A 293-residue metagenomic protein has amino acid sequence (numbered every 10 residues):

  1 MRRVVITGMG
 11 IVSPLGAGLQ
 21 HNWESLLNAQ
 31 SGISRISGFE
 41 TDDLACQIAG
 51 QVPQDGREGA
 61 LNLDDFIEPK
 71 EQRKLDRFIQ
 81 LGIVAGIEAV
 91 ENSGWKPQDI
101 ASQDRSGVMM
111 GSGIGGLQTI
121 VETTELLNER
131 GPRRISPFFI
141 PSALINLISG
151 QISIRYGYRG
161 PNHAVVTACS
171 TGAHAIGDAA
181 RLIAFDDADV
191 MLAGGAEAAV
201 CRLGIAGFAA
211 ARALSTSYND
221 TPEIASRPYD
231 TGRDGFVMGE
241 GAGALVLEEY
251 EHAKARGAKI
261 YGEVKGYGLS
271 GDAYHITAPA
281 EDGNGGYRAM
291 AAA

Functional and structural regions predicted by a protein language model:
M1, S37, N92-M109, E122-P137 (+5 more regions): Structural signature of cysteine-dependent C-C bond-forming condensing enzymes
R3-T7, S34-R35, A45, T221-A292: Condensing-enzyme catalytic core mediating Claisen C-C bond formation in acyl metabolism
I6, W23, L27-T167, A196-G207: Conserved beta-ketoacyl condensing-enzyme motif
G8, G172: Conserved G/P- and acidic residue-centered "switch" motifs that form tight phosphate/ATP-binding loops in soluble
M9-G16: Short polar catalytic/cofactor-binding loops
G10, M109-S112, V166, M191-E197 (+3 more regions): Short beta-strand segments
G82-S93, I148, A175, E248-Y250 (+1 more regions): Short, well-ordered amphipathic alpha-helical segments that serve as non-catalytic structural scaffolds within diverse
E129-S136, H174-G177, R181, F185 (+2 more regions): Glycine-/small-residue-rich "gating" segment that lines the acyl/pantetheine channel and substrate pocket
